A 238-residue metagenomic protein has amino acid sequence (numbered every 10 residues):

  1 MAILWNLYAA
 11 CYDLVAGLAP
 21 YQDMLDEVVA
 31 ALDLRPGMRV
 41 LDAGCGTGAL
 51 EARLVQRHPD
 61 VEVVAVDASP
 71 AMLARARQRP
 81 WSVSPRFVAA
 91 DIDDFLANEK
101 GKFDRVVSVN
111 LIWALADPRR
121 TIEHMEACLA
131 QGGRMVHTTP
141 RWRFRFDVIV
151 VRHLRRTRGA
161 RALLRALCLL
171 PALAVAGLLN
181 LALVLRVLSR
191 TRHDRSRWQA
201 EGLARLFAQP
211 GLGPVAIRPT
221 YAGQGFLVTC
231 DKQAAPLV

Functional and structural regions predicted by a protein language model:
M1-D33, A49-R53, M72-R75, L183-S189: Conserved class I S-adenosyl-L-methionine
L41-A43, T47-D94: Class I SAM-dependent methyltransferase SAM/SAH-binding core
A97-V106: A short acidic, Gly/Pro-enriched loop at the edge of an enzyme's catalytic core that lines a small-molecule cofactor
R105-P118: A short SAM/SAH-binding and catalytic strip from SAM-dependent methyltransferases
R119-Q131: A short glycine-rich, Lys/Arg-flanked "PGG" loop and its adjoining helix->strand segment in the class I
V136-C168: Conserved class I S-adenosyl-L-methionine
H193-P210: Short alpha-helix
P210-G213, R218-V238: Core SAM-dependent methyltransferase catalytic element
